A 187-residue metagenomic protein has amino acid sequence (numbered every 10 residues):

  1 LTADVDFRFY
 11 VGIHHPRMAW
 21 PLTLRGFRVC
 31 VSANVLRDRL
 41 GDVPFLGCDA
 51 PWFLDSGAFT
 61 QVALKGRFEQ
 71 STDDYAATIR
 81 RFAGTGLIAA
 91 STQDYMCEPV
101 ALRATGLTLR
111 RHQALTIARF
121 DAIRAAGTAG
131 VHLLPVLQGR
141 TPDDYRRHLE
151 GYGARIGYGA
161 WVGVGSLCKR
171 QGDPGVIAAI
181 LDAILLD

Functional and structural regions predicted by a protein language model:
L1-R124, T128: Non-catalytic, usually N-terminal nucleic-acid engagement modules in DNA/RNA processing proteins
L107, R111-T116, G127-A129, P142-G157: Core catalytic architecture of nucleotide-activated donor-dependent transferases building glycoconjugates
L134-D187: Glycine-rich phosphate/ribose-binding loops and adjacent secondary-structure elements that form binding surfaces
